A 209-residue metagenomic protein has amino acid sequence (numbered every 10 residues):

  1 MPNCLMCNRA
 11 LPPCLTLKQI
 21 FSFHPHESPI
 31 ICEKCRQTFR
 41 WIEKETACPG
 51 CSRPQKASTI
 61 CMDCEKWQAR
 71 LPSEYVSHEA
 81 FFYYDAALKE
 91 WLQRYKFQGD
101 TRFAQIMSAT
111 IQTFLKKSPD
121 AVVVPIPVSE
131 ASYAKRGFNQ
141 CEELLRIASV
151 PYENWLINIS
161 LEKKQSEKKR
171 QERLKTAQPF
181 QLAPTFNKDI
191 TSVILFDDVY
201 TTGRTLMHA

Functional and structural regions predicted by a protein language model:
M1-A209: Glycine-rich phosphate/pyrophosphate-handling loop used in enzymes and phosphotransfer proteins
